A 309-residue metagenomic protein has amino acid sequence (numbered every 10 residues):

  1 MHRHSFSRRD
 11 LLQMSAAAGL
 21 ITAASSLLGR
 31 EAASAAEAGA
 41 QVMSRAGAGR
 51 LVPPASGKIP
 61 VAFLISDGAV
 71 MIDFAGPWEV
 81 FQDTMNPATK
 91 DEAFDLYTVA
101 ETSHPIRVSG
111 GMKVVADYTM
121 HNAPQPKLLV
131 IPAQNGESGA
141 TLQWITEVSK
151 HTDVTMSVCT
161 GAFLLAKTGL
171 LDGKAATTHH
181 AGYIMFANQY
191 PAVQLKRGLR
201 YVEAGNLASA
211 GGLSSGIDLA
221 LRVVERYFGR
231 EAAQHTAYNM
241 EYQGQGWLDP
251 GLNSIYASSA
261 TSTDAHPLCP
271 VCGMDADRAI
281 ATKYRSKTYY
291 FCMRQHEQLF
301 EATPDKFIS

Functional and structural regions predicted by a protein language model:
H2-T155, A162-K167, R197, L221-Y290 (+1 more regions): Extended, subdomain-level signal for the structured scaffold at the beginning of enzyme domains
K58-P60, A175, N206: Residues that mark the start of a beta-strand
T155-M156, A176: A short beta-strand/loop micro-motif in the catalytic core of glycosyltransferases that engages the nucleotide-sugar
F163-G169, V202, I217: Acidic/polar active-site rim loop that often engages polyanionic ligands
L171-R200, M240, G244: A conserved active-site-flanking secondary-structure segment within enzyme catalytic domains
M185-A210, S214-Y227: A charged, well-structured terminal subsegment
